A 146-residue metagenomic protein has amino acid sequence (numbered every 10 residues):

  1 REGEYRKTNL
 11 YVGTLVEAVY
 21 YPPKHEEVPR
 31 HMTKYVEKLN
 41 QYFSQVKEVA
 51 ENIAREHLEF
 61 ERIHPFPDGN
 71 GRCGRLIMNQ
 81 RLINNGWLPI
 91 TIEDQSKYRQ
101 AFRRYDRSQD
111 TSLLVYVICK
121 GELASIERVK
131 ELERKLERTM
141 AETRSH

Functional and structural regions predicted by a protein language model:
R1-D68, R72-H146: FIC/Doc superfamily catalytic core
